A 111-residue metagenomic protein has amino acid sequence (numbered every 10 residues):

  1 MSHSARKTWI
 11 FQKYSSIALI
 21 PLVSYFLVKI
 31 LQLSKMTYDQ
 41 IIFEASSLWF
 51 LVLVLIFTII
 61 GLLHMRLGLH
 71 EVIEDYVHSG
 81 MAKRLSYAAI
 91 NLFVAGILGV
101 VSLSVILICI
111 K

Functional and structural regions predicted by a protein language model:
M1-K111: Membrane-embedded alpha-helical bundles that constitute the cytochrome b-like, heme-associated redox core of multi-pass
